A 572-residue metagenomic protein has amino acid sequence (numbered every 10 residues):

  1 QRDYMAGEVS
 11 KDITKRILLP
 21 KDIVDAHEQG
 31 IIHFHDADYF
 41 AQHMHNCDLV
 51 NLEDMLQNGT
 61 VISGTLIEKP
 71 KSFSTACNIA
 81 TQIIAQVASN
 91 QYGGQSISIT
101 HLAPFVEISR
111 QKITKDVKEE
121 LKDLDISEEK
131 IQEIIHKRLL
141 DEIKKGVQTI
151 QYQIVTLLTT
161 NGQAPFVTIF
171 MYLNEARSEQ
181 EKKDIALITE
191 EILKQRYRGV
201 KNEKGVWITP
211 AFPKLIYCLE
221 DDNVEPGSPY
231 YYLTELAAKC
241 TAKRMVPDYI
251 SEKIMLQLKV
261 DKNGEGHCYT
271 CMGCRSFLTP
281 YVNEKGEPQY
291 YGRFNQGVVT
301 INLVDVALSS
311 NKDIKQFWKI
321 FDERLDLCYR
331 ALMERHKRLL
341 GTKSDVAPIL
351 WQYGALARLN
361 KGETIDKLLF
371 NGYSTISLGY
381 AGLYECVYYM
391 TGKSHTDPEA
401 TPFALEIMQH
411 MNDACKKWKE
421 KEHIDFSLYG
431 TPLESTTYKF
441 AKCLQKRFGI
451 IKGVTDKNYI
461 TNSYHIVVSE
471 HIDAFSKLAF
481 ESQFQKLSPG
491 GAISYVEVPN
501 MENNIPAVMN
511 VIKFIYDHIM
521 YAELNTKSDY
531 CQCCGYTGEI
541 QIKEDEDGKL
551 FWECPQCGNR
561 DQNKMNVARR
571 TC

Functional and structural regions predicted by a protein language model:
R2-G372, K393, D397-Q556: Conserved catalytic cores of very large enzyme subunits
L102, V106, C386-V387, A568: Buried hydrophobic packing segments
Y373-I376, D561: Alpha-helix N-cap/helix-initiation sites
I376-Y389, Q409, R570: Contiguous, well-ordered alpha-helical segments that form the cores/surfaces of helical PPI scaffolds
G379-G382, I424, K564-V567: Residue-level detector of well-ordered alpha-helical segments, enriched for hydrophobic/aromatic packing positions
Q556-C572: Long insertion/accessory domains within large nucleic-acid-processing enzymes
